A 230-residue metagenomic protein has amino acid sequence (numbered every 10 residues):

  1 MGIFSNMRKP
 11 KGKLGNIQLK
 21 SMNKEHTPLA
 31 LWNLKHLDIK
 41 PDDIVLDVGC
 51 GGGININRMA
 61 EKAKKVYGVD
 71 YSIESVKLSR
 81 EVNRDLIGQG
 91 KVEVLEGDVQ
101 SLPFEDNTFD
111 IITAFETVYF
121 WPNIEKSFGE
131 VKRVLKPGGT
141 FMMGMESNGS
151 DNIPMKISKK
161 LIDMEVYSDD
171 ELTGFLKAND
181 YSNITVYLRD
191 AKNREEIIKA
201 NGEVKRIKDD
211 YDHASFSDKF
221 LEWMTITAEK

Functional and structural regions predicted by a protein language model:
K24-D43: Conserved alpha-helix/loop element of class I SAM-dependent methyltransferases that forms part of the SAM/SAH-binding
L46-S101: Class I SAM-dependent methyltransferase SAM/SAH-binding core
Q100-I111: A short acidic, Gly/Pro-enriched loop at the edge of an enzyme's catalytic core that lines a small-molecule cofactor
I111-I124: A short SAM/SAH-binding and catalytic strip from SAM-dependent methyltransferases
E125-P137: A short glycine-rich, Lys/Arg-flanked "PGG" loop and its adjoining helix->strand segment in the class I
G139-M145: Conserved beta-strand signature within the Rossmann-like core of class I S-adenosyl-L-methionine
E146-D163: Short, glycine-/aromatic-enriched active-site segment of Class I SAM-dependent methyltransferases
M164-D180: Short alpha-helix
